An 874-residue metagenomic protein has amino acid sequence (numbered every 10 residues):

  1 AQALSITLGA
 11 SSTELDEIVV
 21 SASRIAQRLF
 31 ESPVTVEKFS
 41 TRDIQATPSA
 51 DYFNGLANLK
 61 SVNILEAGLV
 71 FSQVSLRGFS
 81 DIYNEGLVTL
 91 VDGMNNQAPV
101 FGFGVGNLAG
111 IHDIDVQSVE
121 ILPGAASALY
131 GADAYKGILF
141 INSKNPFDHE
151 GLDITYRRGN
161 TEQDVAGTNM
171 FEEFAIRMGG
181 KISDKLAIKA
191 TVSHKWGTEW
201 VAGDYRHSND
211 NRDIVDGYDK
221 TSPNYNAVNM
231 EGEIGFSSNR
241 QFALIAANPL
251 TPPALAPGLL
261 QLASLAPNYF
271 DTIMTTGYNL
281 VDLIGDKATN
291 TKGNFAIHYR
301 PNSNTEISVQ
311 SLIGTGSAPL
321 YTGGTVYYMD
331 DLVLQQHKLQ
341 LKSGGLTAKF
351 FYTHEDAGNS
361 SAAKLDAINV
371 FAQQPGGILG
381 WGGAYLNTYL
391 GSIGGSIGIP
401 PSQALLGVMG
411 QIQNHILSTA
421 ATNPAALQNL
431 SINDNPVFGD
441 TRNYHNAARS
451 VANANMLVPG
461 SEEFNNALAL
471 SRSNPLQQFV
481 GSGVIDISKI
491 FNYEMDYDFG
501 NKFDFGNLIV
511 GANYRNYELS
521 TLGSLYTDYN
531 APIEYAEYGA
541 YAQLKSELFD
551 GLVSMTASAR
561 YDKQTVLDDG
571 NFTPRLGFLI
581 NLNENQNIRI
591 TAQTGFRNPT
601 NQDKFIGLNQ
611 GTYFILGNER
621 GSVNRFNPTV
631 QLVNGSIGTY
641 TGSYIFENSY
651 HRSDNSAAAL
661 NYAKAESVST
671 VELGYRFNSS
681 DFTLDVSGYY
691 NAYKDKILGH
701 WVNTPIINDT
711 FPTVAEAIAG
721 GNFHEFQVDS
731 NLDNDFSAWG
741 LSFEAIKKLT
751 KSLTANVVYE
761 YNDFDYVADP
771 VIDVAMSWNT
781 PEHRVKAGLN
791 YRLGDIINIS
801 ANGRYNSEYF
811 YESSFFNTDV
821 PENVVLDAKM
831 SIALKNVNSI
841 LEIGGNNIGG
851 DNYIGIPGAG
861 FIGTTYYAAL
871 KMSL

Functional and structural regions predicted by a protein language model:
Q2-Q45: Short, acidic, small-residue-rich periplasmic hinge/interaction motif at the N-terminus of Gram-negative outer-membrane
V36, F53-A98, Q117-S118: Extracytoplasmic beta-strand/coil segments of soluble accessory domains associated with Gram-negative outer-membrane
E85, I114-Q117, A128-D210, T289-G293: Outer-membrane beta-barrel translocator/receptor signature
M94-P123: Short acidic/polar hinge/loop motifs at secondary-structure boundaries that mediate gating or recognition
G179-K185, T191-K195, A288, D330-H337 (+9 more regions): Conserved C-terminal beta-signal and adjacent last beta-strands/turns of outer-membrane beta-barrel proteins
K338-Y526, N530-D568, D685, N756: Face-selective signature of the C-terminal outer-membrane beta-barrel domain
N513, L548-F549, G688-S813, K871: Gram-negative outer-membrane beta-barrel transporters
G621-H724: Membrane-embedded beta-barrel scaffold of Gram-negative outer-membrane proteins
